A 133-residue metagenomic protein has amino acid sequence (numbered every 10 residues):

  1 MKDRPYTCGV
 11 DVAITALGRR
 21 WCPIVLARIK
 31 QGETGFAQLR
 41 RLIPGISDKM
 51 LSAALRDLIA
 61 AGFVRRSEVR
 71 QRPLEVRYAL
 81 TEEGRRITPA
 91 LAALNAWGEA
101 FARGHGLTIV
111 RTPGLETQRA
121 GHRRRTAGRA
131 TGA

Functional and structural regions predicted by a protein language model:
M1-P5, A60, R65, A79-A133: C-terminal regulatory/oligomerization modules of transcriptional regulators
R4-M50, Q71, R77-A79, T108: N-terminal helix-turn-helix DNA-binding core of bacterial DNA-binding proteins
R41, I59-A60: Alpha-helical residues within the helix-turn-helix
L51, L55-L58: Basic amphipathic alpha-helical segments that dock to polyanions
S67-V69: Conserved catalytic-core motifs of GNAT/GCN5-like acyltransferases
